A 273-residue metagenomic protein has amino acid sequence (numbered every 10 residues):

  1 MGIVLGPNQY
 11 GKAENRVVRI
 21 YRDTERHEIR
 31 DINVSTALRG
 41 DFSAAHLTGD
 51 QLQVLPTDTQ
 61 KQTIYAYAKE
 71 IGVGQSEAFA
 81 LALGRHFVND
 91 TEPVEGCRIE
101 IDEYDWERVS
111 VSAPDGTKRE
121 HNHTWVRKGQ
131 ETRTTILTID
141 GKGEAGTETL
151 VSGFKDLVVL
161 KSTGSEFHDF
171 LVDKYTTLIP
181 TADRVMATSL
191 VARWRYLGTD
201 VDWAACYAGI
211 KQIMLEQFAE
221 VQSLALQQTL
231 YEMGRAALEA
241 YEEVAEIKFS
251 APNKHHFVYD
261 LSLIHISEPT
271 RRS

Functional and structural regions predicted by a protein language model:
M1-V17: Short, Gly/Pro- and small/polar-rich lid/capping loops
V17-I20, E28, Q51-T59, R108 (+4 more regions): Intrinsic, low-complexity N-terminal interaction/targeting segments
R19, T36-F42, I101-D105, G141 (+2 more regions): Beta-strand elements of well-folded, non-transmembrane domains
T24-D90, T181-E239, I264: Histidine-centered catalytic/metal-coordination loop motif
I71-S152, D156: Hydrophobic, ordered structural segments
P93-C97, L238-S250: Short acidic amphipathic segments
T134-G209: Charged, well-structured binding/catalytic surfaces in domain cores that contact anionic ligands
I264-S273: Single conserved hydrophobic/aromatic residue that forms the stacking wall/gate of nucleotide- or nucleobase-binding
